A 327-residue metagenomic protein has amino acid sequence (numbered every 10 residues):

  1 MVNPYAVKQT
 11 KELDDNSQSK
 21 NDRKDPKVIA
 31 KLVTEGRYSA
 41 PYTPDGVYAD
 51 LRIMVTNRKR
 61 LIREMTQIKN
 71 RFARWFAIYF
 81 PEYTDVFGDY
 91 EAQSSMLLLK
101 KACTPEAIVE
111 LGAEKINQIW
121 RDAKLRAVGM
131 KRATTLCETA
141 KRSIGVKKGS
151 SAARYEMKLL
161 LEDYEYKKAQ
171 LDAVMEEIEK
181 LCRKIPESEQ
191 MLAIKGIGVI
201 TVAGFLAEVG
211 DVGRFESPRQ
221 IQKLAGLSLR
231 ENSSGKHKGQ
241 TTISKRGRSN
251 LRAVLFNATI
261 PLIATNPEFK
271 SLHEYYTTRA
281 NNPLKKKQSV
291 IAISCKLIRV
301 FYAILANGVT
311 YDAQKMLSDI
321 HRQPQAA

Functional and structural regions predicted by a protein language model:
M1-A327: A detector of single, family-specific signature residues that are central to catalytic or substrate-handling motifs
